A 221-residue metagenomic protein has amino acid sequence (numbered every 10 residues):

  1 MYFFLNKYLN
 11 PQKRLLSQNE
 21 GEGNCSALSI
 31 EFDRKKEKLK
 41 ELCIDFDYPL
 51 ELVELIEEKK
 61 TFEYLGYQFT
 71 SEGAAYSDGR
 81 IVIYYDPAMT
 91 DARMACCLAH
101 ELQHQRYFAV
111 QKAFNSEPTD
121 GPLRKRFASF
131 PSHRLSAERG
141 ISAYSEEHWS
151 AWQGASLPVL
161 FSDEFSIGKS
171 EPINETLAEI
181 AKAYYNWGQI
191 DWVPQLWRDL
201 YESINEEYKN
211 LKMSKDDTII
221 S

Functional and structural regions predicted by a protein language model:
Y2-F4: Aromatic (phenylalanine/tyrosine) cluster motif
L9, R14-L15, G21-S26, I44-S221: Active-site-flanking segments in enzyme catalytic domains
L28-K36: Well-ordered, non-membrane alpha-helical segments in soluble/globular domains
